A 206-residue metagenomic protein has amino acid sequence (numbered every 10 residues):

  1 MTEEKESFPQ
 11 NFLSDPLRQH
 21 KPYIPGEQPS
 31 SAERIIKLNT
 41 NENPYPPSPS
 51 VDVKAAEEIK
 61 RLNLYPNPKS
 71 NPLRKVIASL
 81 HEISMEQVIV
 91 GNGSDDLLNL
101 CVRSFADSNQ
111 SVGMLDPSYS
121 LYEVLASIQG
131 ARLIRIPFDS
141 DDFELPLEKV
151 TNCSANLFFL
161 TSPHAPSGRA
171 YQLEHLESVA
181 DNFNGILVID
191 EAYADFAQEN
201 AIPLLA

Functional and structural regions predicted by a protein language model:
T2-L64, C153: N-terminal "arm"/small-domain region of PLP-dependent enzymes with the aminotransferase-like
P16-I24, F138-E144, G168: Short gly/ser/thr-rich secondary-structure transition/capping motifs
N41-P44, S94-D95, Y119, S162-P166 (+1 more regions): Short glycine-rich anion-binding loops that position phosphate/pyrophosphate groups of nucleotides and phosphorylated
P46-S48, L98-N99, Y122-E123, S167-G168 (+2 more regions): Glycine/Thr-rich phosphate-binding loops of Rossmann-like dinucleotide-binding domains
N71-S111, Q129: Phosphate-binding glycine-rich loop
S104-T161: PLP-dependent aminotransferase-like
E144-S154, P166-A206: Active-site pre-lysine segment of PLP-dependent enzymes
